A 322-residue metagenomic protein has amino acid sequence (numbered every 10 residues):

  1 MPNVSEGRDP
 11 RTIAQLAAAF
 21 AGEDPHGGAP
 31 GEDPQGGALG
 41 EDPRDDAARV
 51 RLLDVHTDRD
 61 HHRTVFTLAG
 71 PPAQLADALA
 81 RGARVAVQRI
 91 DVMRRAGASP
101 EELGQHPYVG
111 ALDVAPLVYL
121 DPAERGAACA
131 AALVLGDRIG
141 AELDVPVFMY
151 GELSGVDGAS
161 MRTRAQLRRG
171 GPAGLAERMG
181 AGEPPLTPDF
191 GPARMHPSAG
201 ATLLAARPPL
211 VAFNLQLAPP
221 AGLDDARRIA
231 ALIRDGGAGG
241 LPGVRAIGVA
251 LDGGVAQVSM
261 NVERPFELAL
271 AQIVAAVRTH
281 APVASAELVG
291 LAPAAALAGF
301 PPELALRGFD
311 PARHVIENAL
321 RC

Functional and structural regions predicted by a protein language model:
M1-H26, D45-C322: Long, contiguous binding/interaction regions
P25-P43: Long, intrinsically disordered low-complexity tandem-repeat segments
